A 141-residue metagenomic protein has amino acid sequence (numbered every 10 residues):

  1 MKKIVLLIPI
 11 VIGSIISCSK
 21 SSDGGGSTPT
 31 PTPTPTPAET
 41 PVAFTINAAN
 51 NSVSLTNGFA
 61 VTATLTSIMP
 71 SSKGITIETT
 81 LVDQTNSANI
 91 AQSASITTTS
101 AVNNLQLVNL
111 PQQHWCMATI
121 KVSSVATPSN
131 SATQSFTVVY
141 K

Functional and structural regions predicted by a protein language model:
K2-L7, V11-A43: Bacterial Sec-dependent N-terminal signal peptides
P29-K141: First exposed extracellular module after export/assembly in secreted or surface-exposed proteins
